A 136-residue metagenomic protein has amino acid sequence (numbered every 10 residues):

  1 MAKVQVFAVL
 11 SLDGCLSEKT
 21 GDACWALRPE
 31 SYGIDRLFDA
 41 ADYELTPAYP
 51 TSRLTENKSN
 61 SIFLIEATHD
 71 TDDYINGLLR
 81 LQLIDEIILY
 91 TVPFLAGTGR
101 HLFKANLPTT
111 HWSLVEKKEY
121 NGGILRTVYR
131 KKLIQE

Functional and structural regions predicted by a protein language model:
M1-E136: Enzymes that bind and transform nitrogen-containing heteroaromatic metabolites
